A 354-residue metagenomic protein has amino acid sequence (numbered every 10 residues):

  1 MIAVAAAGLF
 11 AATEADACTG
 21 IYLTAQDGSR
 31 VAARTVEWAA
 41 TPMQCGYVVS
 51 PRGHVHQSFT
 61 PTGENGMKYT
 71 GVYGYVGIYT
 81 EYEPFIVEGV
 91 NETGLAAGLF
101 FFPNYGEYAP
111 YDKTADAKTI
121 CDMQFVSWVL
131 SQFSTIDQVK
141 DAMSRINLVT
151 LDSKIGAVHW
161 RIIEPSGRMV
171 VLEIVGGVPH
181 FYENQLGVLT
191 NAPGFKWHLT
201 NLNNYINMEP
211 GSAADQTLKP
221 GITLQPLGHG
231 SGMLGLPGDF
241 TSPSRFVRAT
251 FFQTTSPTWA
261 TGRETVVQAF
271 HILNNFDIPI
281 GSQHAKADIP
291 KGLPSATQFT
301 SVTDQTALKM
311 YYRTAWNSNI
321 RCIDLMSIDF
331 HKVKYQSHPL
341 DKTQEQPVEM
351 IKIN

Functional and structural regions predicted by a protein language model:
A12-T13: N-terminal signal peptide c-region/cleavage motif recognized by signal peptidases
D16-V31, A39, Q44-C45, A142 (+4 more regions): C-terminus-biased signal that marks the final domain/tail of proteins
A17-T114, K154, N354: A contiguous strand-loop segment
V31-A33, A96-L99, R161-I163, V171 (+1 more regions): Structural recognition of the beta-strand scaffold that forms the well-ordered cores of secreted hydrolase catalytic
V48-G66, N104-I146, K334-Q344: Compact, glycine/acidic-enriched structural inserts
I136, K140-I174: Aromatic- and glycine-enriched pocket-lining scaffold segments that form the walls of small-molecule binding clefts
I174-V178, E183-L186, G194-F195: Aromatic/basic-lined ligand-recognition segments that form π-stacking hydrophobic pockets flanked by Lys/Arg to engage
